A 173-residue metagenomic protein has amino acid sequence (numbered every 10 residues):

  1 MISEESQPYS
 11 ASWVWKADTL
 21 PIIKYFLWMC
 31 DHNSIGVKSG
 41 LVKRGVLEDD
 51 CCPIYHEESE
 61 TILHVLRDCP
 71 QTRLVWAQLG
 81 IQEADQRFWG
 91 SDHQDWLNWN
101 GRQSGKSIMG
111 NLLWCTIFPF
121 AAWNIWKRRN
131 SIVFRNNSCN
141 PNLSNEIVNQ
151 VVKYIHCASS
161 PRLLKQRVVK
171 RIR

Functional and structural regions predicted by a protein language model:
M1-Q7: Reverse-transcriptase-like RNA-dependent polymerase core
P8-S12: Innate immune receptor modules and recognition interfaces
W13-W15, G40-V42: Generic recognition of flexible, low-complexity loop/linker segments
A17, Y25-W28: Structured secondary-structure scaffolds
T19-L20, R44: Residue-level marker of regulatory loop/turn positions in helix-turn-helix DNA-binding domains and in histidine
P21, N33, I132: Short loop/turn segments at secondary-structure transitions that flank enzyme active sites
Y25, V42-R44, E48-R173: Family-specific functional microsites
C30-S39: Short Cys/His-rich Zn2+-coordinating modules
